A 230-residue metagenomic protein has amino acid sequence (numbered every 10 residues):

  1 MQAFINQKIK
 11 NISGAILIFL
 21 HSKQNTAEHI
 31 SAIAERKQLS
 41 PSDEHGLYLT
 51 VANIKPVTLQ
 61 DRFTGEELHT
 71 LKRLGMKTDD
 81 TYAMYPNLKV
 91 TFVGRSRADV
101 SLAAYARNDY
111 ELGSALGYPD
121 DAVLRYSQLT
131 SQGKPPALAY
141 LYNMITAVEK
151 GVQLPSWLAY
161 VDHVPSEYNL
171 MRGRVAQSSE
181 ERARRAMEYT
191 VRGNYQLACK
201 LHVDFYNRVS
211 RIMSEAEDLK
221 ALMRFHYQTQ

Functional and structural regions predicted by a protein language model:
Q2-A104, E111, Y118-Q230: A conserved ligand/cofactor-binding region detector
